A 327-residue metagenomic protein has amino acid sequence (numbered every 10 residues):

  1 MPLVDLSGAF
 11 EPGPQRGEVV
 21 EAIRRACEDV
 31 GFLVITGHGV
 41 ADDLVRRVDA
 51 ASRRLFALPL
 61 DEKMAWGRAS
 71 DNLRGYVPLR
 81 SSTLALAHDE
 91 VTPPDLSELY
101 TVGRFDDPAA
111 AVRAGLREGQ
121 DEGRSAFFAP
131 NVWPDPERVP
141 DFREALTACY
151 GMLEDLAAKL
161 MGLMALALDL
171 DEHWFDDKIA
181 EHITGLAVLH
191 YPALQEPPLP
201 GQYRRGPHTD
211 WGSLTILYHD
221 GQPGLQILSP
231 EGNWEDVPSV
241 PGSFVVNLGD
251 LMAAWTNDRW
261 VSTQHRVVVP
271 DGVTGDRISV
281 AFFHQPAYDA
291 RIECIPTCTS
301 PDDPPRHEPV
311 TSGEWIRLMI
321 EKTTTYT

Functional and structural regions predicted by a protein language model:
M1-T327: Peripheral, non-catalytic segments flanking oxidoreductase cores
